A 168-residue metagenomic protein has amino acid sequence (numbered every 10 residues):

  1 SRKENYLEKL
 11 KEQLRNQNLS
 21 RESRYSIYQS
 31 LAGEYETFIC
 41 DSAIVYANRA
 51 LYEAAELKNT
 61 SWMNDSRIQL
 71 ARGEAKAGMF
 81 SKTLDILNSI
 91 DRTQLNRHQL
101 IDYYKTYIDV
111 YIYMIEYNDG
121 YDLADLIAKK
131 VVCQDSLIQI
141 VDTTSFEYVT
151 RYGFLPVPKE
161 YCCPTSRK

Functional and structural regions predicted by a protein language model:
S1-K168: A "functional boundary" signal
